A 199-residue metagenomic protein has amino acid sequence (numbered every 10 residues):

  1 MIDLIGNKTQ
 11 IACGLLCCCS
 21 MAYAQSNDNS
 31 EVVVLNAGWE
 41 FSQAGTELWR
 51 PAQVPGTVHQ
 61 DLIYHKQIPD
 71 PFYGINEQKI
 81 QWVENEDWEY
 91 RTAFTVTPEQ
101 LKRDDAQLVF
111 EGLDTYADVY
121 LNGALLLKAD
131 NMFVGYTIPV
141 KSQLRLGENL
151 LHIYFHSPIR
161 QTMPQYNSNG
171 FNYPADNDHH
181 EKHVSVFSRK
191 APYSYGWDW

Functional and structural regions predicted by a protein language model:
M1-A12: Bacterial N-terminal signal peptides that target proteins for export
A12-S20: Bacterial N-terminal signal peptides
A22-S26: Boundary at the C-terminal end of the N-terminal hydrophobic targeting segment
N27, E31, S42, N85-W199: Accessory beta-strand-rich segments of carbohydrate-active enzymes
N29-G45, W49-G56: Mature N-terminal segment immediately following signal peptide/propeptide cleavage in secreted/periplasmic
T46, R50-P51, P55-D70, D198: N-terminal, polar/Ser/Thr-rich
D70-Q81: Surface-exposed, low-complexity/disordered Ser/Thr/Gly/Pro/Asn-rich loops and linkers
